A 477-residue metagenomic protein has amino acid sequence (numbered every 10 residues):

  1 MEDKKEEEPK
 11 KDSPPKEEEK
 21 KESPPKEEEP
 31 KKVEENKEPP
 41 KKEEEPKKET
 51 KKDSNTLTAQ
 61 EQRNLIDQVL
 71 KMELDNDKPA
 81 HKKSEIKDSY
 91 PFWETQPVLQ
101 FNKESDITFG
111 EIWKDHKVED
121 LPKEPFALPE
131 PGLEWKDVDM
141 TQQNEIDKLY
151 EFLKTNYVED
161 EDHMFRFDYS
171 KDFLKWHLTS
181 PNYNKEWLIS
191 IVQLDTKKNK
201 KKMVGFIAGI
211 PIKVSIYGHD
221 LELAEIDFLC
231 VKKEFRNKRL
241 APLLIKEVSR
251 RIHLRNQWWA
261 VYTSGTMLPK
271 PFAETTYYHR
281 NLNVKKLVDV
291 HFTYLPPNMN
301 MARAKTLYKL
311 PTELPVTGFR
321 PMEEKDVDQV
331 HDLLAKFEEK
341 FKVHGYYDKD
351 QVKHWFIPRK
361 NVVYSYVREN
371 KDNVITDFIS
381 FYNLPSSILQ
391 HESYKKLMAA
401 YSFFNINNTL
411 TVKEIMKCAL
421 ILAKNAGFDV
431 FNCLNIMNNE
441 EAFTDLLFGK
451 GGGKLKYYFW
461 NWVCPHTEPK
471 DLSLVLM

Functional and structural regions predicted by a protein language model:
M1-S54: Charged, low-complexity intrinsically disordered regions
E2, E43-L57, E61-L74, K78-P122 (+5 more regions): Active-site/acyl-donor-binding loops of N-acyltransferases
K42, K47, A127-K233, S264-M267 (+3 more regions): A conserved beta-strand-loop-helix scaffold within acyl/acetyltransferase catalytic domains
E225, R236-R239, Q257-W259: Active-site-adjacent scaffolding segments
V231-R250, T409-I421: Conserved acetyl-CoA-binding loop-helix of GNAT-fold acetyltransferases
I245-V261: Classical protein tyrosine phosphatase
